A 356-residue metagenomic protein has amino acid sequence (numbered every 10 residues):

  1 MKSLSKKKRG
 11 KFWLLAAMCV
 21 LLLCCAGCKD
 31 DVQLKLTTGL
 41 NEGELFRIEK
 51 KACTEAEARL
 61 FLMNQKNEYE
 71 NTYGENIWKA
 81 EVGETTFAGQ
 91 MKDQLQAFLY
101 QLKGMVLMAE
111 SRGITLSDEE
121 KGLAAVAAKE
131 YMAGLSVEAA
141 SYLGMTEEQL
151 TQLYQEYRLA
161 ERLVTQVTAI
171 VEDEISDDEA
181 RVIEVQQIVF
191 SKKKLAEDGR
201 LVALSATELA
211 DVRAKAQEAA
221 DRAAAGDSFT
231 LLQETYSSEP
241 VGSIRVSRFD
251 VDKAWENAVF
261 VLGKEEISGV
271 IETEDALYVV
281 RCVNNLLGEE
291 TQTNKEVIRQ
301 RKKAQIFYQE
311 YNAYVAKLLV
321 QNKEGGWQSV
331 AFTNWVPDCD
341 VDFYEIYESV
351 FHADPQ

Functional and structural regions predicted by a protein language model:
M1-R9: N-terminal secretory signal peptides that target proteins for export/translocation
R9-V20: Sec-dependent N-terminal signal peptides
L23-G27: C-terminal motif of bacterial Sec signal peptides marking the signal peptidase cleavage site
D30-N41, I48, A139-E208, V251-Q356: PPIase-associated folding chaperone regions across multiple families
Q33-M145: N-terminal targeting/tethering segments
C53, E57-N64, T86-L95, L99-L107 (+12 more regions): Extracytoplasmic/secreted proteins, especially bacterial periplasmic and envelope-associated proteins
L62-Y69, L99, K103, L107-L116 (+14 more regions): Sec/Tat-exported extracytoplasmic proteins
A214-W255, E289-E290: Peptidyl-prolyl cis-trans isomerase
